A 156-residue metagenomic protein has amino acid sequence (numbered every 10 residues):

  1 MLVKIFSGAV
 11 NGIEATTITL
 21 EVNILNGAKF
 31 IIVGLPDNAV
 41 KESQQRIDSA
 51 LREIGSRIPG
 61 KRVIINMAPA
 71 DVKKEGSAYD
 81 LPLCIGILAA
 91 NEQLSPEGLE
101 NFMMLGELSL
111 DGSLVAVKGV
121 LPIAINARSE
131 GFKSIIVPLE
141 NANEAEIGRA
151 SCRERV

Functional and structural regions predicted by a protein language model:
M1-R155: Peripheral, non-AAA+ core regions of ATP-driven protein-machinery
